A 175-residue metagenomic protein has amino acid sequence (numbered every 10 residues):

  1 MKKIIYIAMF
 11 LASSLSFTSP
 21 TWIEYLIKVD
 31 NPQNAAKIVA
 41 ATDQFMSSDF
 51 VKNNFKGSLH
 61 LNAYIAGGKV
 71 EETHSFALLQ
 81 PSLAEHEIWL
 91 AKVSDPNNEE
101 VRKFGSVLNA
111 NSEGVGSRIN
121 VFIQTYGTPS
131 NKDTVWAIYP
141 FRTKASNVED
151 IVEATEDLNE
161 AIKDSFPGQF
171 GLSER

Functional and structural regions predicted by a protein language model:
I4-S14: Sec-dependent N-terminal signal peptides
F17-R175: Short S/T/G/P-rich N-terminal loop/turn motif that feeds into the first structured element of a domain
